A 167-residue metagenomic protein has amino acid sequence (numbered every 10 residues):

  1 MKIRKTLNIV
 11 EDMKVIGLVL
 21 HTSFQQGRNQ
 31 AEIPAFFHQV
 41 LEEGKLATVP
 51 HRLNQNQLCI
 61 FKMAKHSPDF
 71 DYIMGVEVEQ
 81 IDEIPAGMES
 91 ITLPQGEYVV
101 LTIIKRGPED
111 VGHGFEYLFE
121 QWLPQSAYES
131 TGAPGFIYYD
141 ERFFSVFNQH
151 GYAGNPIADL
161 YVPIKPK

Functional and structural regions predicted by a protein language model:
M1-K167: A solvent-exposed interaction/effector surface
